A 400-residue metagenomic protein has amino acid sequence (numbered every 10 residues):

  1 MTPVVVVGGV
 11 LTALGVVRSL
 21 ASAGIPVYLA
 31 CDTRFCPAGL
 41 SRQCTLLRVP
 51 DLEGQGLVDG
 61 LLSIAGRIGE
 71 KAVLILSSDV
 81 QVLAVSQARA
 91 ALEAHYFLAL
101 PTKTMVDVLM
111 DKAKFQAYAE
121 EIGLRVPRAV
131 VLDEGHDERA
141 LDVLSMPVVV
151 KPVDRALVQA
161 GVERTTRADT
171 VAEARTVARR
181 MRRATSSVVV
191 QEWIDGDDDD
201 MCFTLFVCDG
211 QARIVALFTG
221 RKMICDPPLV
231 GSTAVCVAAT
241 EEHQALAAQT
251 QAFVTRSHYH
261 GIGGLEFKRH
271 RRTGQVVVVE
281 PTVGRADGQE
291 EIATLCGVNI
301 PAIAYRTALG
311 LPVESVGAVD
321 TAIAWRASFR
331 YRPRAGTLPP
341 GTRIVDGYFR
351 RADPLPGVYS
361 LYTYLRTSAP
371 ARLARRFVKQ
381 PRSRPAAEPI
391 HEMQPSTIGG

Functional and structural regions predicted by a protein language model:
M1-P101, G135-R139, P370-I398: ATP-binding N-terminal substructure of ATP-dependent carboxylate-amine bond-forming enzymes
V108-V189, D198, L205, G210-R213 (+4 more regions): Active-site nucleotide/adenylate-binding loops and adjacent lid/helix of ATP-dependent enzymes
V148, R213-V215, Q275-E280: Protein kinase-like catalytic core scaffold
D169-A172, E192-H258, T282-A308: ATP-dependent carboxylate/phosphate-activation module, predominantly the ATP-grasp catalytic core and closely related
E192, H260-R272: A short glycine-rich, hydrophobically flanked beta-strand micro-motif that places a catalytic Asp/Glu for divalent metal
R272-Y331: Active-site/pore-lining binding-face segments in mid-to-C-terminal subdomains
Y305-G400: Peripheral (often C-terminal) accessory segments that flank ATP-dependent C-N-forming ligase machineries
